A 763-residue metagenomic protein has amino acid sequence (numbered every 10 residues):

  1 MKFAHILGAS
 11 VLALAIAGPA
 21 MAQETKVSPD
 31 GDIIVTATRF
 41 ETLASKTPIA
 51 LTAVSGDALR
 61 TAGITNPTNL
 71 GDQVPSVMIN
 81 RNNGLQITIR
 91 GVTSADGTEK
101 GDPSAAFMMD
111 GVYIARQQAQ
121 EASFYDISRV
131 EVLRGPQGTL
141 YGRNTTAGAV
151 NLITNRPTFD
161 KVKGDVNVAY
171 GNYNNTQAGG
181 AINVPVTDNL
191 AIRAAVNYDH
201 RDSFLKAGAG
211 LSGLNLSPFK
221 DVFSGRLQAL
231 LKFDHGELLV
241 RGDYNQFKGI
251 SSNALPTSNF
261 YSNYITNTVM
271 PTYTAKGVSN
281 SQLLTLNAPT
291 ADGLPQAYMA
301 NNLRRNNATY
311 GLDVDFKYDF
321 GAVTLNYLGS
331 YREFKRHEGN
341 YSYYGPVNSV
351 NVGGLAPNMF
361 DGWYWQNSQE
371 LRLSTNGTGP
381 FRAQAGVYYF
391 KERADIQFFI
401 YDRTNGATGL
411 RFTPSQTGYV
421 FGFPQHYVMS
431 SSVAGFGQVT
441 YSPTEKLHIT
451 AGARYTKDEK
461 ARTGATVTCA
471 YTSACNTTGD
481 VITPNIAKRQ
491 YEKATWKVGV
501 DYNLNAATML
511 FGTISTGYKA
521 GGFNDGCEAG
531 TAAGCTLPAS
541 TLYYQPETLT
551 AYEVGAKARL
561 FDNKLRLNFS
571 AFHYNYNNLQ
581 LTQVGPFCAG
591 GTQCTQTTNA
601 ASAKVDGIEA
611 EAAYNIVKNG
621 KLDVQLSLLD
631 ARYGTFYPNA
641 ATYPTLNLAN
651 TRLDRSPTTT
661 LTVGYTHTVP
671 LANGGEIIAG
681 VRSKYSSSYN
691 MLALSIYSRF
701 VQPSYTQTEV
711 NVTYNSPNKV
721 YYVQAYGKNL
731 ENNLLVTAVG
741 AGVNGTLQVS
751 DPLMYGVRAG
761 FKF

Functional and structural regions predicted by a protein language model:
G8, Y364-G386, Y552, T651-F763: Conserved C-terminal beta-signal and adjacent last beta-strands/turns of outer-membrane beta-barrel proteins
P29-F159, V554: Acidic, small-polar-rich N-terminal luminal/periplasmic segments of exported/outer-membrane proteins
R60, V168-Q177, T187, H200-K232 (+10 more regions): Outer-membrane beta-barrel proteins
P103-S104, R116, Y125-R134, T139-G225 (+7 more regions): Outer-membrane beta-barrel translocator/receptor signature
N151, F159-K161, N167-A169, G180-K276 (+7 more regions): Periplasmic-side early beta-strands and strand-to-turn transitions of outer-membrane beta-barrels
L230-H235, L373-N376, R382, Y388-F390 (+2 more regions): Structural signature of Gram-negative outer-membrane beta-barrels, strongest in the C-terminal barrel of TonB-dependent
D313-S342, N503, M509-K519, Y543-N599 (+5 more regions): Membrane-embedded beta-barrel scaffold of Gram-negative outer-membrane proteins
N376, A383-Q384, E445, I449 (+3 more regions): Gram-negative outer-membrane beta-barrel transporters
